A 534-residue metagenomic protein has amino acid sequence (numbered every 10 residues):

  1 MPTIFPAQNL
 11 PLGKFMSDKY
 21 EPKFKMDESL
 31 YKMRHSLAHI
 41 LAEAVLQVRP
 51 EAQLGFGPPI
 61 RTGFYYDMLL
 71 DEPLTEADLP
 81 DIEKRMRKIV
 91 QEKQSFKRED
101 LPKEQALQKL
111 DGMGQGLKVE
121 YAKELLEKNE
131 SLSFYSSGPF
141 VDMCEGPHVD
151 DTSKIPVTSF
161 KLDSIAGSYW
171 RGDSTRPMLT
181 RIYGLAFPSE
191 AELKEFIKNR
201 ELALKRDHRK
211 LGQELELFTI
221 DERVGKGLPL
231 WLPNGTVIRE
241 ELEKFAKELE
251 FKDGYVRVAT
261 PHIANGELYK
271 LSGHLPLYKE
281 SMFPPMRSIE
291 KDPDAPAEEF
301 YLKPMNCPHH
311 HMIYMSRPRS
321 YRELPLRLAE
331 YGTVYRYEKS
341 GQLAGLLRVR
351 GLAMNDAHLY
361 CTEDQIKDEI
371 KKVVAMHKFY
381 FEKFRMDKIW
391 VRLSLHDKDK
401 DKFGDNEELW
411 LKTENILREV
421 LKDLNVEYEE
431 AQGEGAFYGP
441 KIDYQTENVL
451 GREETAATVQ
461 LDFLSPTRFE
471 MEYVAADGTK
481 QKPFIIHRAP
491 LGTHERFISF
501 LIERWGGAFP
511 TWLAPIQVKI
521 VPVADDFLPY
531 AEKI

Functional and structural regions predicted by a protein language model:
I4, N9-Q53, P59-R61, D67-I534: NTP/phosphate- and nucleic-acid-binding module
